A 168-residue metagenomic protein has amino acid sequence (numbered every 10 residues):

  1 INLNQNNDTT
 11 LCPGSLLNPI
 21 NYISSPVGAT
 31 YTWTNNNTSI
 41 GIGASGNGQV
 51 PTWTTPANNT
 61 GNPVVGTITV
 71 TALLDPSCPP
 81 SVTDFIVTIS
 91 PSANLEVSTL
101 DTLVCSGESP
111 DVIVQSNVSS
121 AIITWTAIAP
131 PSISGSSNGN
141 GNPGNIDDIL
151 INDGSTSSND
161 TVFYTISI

Functional and structural regions predicted by a protein language model:
I1-I168: Extracellular low-complexity Ser/Thr/Asn/Gly-rich intrinsically disordered segments
